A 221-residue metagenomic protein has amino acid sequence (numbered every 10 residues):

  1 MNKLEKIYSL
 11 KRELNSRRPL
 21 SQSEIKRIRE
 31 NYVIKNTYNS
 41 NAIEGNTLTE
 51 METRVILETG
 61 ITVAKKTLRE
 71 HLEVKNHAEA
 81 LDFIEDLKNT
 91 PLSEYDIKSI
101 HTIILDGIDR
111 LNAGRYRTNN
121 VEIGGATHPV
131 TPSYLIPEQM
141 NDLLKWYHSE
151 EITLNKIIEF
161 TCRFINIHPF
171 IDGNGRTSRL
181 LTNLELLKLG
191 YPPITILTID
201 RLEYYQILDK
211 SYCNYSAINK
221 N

Functional and structural regions predicted by a protein language model:
M1-N221: FIC/Doc superfamily catalytic core
